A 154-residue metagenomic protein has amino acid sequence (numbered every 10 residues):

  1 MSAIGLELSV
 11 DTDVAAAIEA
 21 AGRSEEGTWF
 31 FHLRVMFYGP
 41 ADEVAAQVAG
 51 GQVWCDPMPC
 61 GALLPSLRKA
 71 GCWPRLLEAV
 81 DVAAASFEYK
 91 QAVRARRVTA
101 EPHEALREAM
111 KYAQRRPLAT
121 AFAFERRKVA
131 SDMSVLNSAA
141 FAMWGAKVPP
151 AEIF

Functional and structural regions predicted by a protein language model:
M1-A79, F87, E101-F154: RNase H-like, metal-dependent nuclease domains and their acidic two-metal-ion catalytic environment used
A84: Charged, alpha-helix-enriched surfaces in structured cytosolic catalytic cores of large nucleotide-utilizing machines
K90: Acidic/polar active-site rim loop that often engages polyanionic ligands
R96-R97: Short glycine-centered helix-capping/turn motifs at secondary-structure transition points
